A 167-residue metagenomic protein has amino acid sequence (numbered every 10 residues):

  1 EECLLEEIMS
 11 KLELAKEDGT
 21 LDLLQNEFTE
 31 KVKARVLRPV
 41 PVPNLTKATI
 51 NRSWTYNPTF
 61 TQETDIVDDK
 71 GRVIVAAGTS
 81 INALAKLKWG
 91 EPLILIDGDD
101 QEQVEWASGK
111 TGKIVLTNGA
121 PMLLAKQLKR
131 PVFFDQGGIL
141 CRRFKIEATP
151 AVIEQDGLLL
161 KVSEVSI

Functional and structural regions predicted by a protein language model:
E1-L93, G98-Q127, L159-I167: Non-globular targeting/processing and membrane-anchoring segments
Q101-E105, C141, T149: Short, well-ordered alpha-helical microsegments
K126-E147: Thioredoxin-like thiol-disulfide oxidoreductase module
P150-L160: A short, hydrophobic beta-strand/beta-hairpin element that forms part of a small beta-sheet core
